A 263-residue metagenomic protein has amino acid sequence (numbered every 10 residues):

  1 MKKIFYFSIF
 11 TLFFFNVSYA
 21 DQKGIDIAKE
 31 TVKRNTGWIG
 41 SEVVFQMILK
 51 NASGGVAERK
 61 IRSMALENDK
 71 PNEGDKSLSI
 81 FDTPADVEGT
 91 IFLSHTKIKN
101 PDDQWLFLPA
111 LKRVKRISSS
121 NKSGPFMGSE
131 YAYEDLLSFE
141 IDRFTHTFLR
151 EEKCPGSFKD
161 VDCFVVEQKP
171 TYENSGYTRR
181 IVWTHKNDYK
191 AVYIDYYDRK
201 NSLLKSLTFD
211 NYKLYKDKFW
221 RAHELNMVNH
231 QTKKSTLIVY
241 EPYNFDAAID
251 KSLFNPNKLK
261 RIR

Functional and structural regions predicted by a protein language model:
K2, E88, V114-I117: Short secondary-structure capping/junction motifs at helix and strand boundaries
I4-F14: Sec-dependent N-terminal signal peptides
F15-D21: Sec/Tat signal peptide C-region and signal peptidase I cleavage site
D21, T36, M47-G55, D86 (+4 more regions): Mature-chain termini and adjacent capping regions
K23-A110: N-terminal mature ectodomain segment of secretory-pathway/periplasmic proteins
I25-D26, L137-E151, N201-S206: A short, amphipathic edge element
R62-D69, T147-G156, D210-Y212: Short amphipathic beta-strand and strand-loop transition segments with alternating hydrophobic
D82, L93-H95, D103-F107, R113-I117 (+2 more regions): Gly/Pro-enriched, hydrophobic low-complexity segments that function as extracytoplasmic propeptides/linkers
